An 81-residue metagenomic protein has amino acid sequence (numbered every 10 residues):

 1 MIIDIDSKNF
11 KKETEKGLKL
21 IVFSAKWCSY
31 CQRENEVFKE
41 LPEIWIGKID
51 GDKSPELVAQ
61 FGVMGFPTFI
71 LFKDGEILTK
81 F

Functional and structural regions predicted by a protein language model:
I2-D6, F23, N35-L57, V63-F66: Thiol-based oxidoreductase modules, predominantly thioredoxin-like and allied folds used for disulfide exchange
K11-K12, Q60-F61: Short amphipathic alpha-helix with an adjacent loop that forms part of the alpha/beta core around
T14-K26: Short active-site neighborhood of thiol/selenol oxidoreductases, capturing the structured segment around
E15, R33-E36: Solvent-exposed alpha-helix faces
C28-C31: Short cysteine clusters
G65, I70-F81: Non-catalytic, surface beta->alpha helical segment in thiol-disulfide oxidoreductase systems
